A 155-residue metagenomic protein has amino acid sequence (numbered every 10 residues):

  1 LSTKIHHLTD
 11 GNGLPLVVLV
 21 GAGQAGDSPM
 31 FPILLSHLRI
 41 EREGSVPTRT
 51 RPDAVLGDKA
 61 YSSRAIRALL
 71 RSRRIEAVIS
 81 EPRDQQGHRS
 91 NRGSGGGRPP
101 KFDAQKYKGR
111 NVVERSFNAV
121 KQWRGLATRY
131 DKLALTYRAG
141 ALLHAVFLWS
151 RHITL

Functional and structural regions predicted by a protein language model:
L1, L8, P47-R49: Solvent-exposed alpha-helices and their adjacent loops that cap or buttress functional pockets in soluble metabolic
K4-H6, L14-V17, D27, D53-A54 (+2 more regions): Conserved active-site beta-strand-loop modules that form the wall/rim of enzyme catalytic pockets and either contain
K4-H7, V17, N118, L135-H144: Conserved, well-structured core segments
K4-P15, Q24, F31-L35, S116: Short conserved beta-strand segments at catalytic cores or DNA/RNA-binding microdomains of nucleic-acid binding
L19-S45: Active-site beta-loop-alpha junctions of metal-dependent nucleic acid enzymes, especially the RNase H-like/DDE
I33-S36, N118, A145-L148: Generic alpha-helical structural context detector
E43-L133: Helix-centered, glycine/charged polyanion-binding patches within enzymatic domains that contact phosphate-containing
G140-L155: Charged phosphate-binding loop/patch that engages nucleotide di/tri-phosphates or the phosphate backbone of nucleic
